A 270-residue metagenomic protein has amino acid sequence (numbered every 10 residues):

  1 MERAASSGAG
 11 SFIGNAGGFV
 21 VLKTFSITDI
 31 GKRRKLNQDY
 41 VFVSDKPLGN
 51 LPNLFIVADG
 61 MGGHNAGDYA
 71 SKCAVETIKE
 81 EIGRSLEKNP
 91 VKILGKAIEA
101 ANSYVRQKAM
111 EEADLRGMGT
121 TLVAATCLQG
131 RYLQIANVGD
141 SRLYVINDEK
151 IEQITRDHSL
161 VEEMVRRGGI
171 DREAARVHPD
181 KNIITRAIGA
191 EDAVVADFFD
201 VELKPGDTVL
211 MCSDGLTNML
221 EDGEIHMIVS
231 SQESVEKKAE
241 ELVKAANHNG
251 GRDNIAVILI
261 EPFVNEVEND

Functional and structural regions predicted by a protein language model:
M1-D270: PP2C/PPM-type serine/threonine phosphatase catalytic domain
